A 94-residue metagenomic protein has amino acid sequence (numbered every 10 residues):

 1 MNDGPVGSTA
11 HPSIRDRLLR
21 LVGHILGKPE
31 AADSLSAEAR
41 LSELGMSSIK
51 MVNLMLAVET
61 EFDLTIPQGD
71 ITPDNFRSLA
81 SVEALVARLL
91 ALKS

Functional and structural regions predicted by a protein language model:
N2-M46, K50-L56, T60-S94: Phosphopantetheine-dependent thiolation modules in NRPS/PKS and related acyl-activating systems
